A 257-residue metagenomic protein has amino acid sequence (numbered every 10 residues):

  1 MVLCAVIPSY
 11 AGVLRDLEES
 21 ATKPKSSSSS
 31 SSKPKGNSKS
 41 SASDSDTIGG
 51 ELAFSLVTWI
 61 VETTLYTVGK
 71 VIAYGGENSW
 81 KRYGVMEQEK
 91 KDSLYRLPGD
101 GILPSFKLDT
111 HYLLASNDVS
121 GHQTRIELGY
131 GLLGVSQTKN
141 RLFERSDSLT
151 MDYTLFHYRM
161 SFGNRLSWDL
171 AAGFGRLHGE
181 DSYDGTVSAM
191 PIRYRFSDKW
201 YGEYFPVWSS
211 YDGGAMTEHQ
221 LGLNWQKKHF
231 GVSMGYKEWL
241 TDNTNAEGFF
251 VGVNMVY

Functional and structural regions predicted by a protein language model:
M1-D100: Cleavable N-terminal export/targeting peptides
Y95-Y112: Transmembrane beta-strand segments of Gram-negative outer membrane beta-barrel proteins
D109-F162: Glycine- and aromatic-enriched membrane insertion/assembly motifs of diderm outer-membrane and organelle channel
H111-L113, R159, G173-G179, P191-R195: Short glycine-rich beta-strand segments
V119, Q137-T154, L170-S188, F205-Y257: Outer-membrane beta-barrel translocator/channel fold
R125-G129, H157-R159, P191-R195, G222-Q226 (+1 more regions): Transmembrane beta-barrel domains of outer membrane proteins
Y130-L133, S161-R165, S197-Y201, K227-F230: Outer-membrane beta-barrel channels and translocator barrels
L166-S167, R193: Long, contiguous alpha-helical segments
